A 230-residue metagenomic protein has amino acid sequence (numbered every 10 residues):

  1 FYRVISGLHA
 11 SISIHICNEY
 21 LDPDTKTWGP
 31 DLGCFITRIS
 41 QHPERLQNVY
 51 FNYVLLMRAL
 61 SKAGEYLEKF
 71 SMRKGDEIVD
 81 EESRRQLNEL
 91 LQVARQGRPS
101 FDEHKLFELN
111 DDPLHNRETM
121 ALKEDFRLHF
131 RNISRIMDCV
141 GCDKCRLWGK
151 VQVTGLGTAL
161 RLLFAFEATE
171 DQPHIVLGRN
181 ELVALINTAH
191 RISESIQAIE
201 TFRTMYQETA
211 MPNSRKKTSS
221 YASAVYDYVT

Functional and structural regions predicted by a protein language model:
Y2-Y226: Long, low-complexity or tandemly repetitive, helically biased scaffold regions used for multimeric assembly/adhesion
